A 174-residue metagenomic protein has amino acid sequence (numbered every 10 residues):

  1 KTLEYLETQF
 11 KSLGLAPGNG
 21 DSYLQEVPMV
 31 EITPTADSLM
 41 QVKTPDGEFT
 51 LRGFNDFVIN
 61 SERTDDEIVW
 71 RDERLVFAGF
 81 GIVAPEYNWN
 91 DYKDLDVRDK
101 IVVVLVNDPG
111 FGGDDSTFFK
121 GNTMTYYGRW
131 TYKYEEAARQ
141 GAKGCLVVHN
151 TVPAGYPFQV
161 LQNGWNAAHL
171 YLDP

Functional and structural regions predicted by a protein language model:
K1-D115, P157-N163, H169-D173: Noncatalytic luminal/extracellular "stalk/propeptide" segments of secretory-pathway proteins
K11, E135-R139: Non-catalytic positions within long, well-ordered alpha-helices that form the structural scaffold/packing of enzyme
S38, K100, Y134, K143-G144: Residue-level detector of short, conserved catalytic/binding motifs and their immediate flanks
E86-N90, G128-E135: Short, acidic/polar
V103-V104, G144-V148: Short hydrophobic alpha-helical runs that function as membrane-insertion/retention elements
P109, T151-V152: Acidic glycine-/aspartate-rich tracts in secreted/extracellular proteins
D115-M124, W130: Proteins synthesized as precursors that undergo proteolytic processing into mature forms
